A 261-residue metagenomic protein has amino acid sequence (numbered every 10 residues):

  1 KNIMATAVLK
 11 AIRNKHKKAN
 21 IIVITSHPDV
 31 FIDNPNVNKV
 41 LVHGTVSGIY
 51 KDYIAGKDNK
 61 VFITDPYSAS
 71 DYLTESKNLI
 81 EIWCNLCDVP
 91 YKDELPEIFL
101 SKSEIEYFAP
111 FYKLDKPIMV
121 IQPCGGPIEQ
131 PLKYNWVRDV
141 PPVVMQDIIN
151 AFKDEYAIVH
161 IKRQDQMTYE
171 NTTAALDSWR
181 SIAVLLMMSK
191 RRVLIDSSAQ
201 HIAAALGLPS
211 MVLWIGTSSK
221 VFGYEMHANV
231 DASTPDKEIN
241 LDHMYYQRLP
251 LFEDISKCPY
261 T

Functional and structural regions predicted by a protein language model:
K1-T261: Catalytic machinery of carbohydrate-active enzymes, primarily nucleotide-sugar-dependent glycosyltransferases
